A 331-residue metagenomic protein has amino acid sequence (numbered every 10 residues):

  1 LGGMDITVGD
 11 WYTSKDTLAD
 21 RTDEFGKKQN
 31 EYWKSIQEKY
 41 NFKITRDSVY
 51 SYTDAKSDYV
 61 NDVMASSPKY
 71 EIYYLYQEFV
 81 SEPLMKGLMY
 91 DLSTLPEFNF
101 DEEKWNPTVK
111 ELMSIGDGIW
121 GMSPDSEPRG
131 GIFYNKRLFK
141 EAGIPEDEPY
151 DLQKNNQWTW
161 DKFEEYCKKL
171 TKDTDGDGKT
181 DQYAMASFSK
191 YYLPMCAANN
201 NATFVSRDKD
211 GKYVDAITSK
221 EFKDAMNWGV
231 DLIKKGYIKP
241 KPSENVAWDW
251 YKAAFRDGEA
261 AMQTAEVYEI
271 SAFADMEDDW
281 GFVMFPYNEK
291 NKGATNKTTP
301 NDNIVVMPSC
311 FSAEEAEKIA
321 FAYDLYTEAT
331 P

Functional and structural regions predicted by a protein language model:
L1-E82, K86: Conserved N-terminal structural module of periplasmic/extracytoplasmic solute-binding proteins
L1-M4, Y50-T53, L75-G131, D161 (+1 more regions): Hinge/lid segment of periplasmic solute-binding proteins
G2, G9, S114-I132, K140 (+1 more regions): Extracytoplasmic/periplasmic solute-binding protein
V49-D58, N156-K162, K241-R256: Short helix-initiation/N-cap motifs at beta->coil->alpha
E71-Y74, A261-A265: Paired acidic/hydrophobic, glycine-rich loop segments that form the ligand-binding mouth/hinge of periplasmic-binding
S93-W105, P149-N156, T203-D224, N288-N296: Short, solvent-exposed loop/beta-turn-alpha elements that line the ligand-binding surface or hinge of extracytoplasmic
E164-C167, R207-E244: Glycine-centered hinge/linker elements that transmit conformational signals in sensory and ligand-binding systems
A274-P331: Extracytoplasmic/periplasmic substrate-recognition and gating elements
